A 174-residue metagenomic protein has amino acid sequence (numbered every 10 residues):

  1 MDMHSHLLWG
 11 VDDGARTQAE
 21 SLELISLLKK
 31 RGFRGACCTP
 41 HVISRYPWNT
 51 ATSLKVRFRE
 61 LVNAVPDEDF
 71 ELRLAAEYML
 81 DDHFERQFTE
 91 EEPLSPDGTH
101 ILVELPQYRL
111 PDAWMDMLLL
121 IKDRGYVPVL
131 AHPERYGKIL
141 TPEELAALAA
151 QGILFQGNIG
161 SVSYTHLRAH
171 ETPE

Functional and structural regions predicted by a protein language model:
M1-D69, A147: An N-terminally biased module of ancient metal coordination in phosphate/nucleic-acid-related enzymes
S5-W9, A36-H41, L102-E104, P128-A131 (+1 more regions): Short beta-strands and strand-loop turn motifs
D12, V42-W48, Q107-Y108, E134-Y136 (+1 more regions): Short histidine/acidic/glycine/proline-rich micro-motifs that form metal- and phosphate-coordinating active-site loops
Q18, R109-P111, L167: Short, motif-level signal for alpha-helix interfacial/capping segments enriched in acidic residues and aromatics/proline
N49-Q156: Extended substrate/RNA-proximal surfaces in nucleic-acid metabolism proteins
I139-L140, Y164-L167: Short, charged, surface-exposed secondary-structure boundary motifs
H166-E174: Single conserved hydrophobic/aromatic residue that forms the stacking wall/gate of nucleotide- or nucleobase-binding
